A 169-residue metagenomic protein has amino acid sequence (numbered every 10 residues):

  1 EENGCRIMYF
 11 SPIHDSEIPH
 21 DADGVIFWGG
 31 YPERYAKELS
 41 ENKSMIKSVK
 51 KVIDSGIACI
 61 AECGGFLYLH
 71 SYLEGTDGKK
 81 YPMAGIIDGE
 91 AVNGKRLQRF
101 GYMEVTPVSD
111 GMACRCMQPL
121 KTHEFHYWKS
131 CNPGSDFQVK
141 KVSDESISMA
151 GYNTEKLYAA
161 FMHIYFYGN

Functional and structural regions predicted by a protein language model:
E1, N93-N169: Amide-donor transfer/coupling interface in amidating biosynthetic enzymes
E1-Y9: Short helix-loop-beta junction
M8-Y9, I26, A61, Y68 (+1 more regions): Structured core elements
F10-E17: Short acidic loop-to-helix transition motifs that present clustered carboxylates
H20-V25: Short acidic/histidine-rich motifs immediately flanking catalytic phosphotransfer sites in two-component signaling
I26-W28, I60, A159-F161: Structural motif
W28-Y31, G65, E155-L157: Short acidic (Asp/Glu) and glycine-rich catalytic loops that position anionic groups and cofactors
P32-G111: Cysteine-nucleophile active-site neighborhood
